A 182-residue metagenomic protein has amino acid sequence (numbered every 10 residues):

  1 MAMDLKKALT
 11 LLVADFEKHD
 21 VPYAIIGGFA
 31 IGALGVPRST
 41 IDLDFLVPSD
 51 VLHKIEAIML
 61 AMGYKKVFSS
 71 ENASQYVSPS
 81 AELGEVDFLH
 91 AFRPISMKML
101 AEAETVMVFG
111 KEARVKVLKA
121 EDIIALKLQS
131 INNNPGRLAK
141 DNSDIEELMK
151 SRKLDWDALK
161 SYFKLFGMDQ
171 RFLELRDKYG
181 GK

Functional and structural regions predicted by a protein language model:
M1-K182: Compositionally biased terminal segments of proteins
